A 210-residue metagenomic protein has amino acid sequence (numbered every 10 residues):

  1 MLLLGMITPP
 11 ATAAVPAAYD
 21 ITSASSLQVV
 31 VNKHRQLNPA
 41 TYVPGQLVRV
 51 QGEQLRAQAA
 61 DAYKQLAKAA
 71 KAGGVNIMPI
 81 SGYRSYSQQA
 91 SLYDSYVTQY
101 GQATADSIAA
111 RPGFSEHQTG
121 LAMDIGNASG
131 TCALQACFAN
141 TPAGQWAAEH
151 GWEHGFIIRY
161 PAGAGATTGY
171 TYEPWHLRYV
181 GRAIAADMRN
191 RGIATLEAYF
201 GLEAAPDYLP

Functional and structural regions predicted by a protein language model:
M1-G82, Y86-P210: Extracytoplasmic cell-surface/polysaccharide-interacting catalytic and binding patches
